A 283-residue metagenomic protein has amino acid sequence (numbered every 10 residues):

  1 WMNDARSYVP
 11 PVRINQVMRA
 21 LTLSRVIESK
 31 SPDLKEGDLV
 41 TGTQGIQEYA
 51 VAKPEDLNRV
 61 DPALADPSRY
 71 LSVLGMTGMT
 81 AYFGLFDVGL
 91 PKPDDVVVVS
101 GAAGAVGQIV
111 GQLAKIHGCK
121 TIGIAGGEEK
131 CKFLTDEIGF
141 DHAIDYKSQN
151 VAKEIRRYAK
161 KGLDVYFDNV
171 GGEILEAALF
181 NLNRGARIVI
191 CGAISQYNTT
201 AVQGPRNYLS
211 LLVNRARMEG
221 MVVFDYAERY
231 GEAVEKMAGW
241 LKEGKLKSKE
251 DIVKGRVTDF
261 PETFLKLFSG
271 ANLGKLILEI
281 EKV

Functional and structural regions predicted by a protein language model:
M2-I46: Glycine-rich beta-strand-centered segment in the early N-terminal region that forms part of a ligand/cofactor-binding
D33-L34, P91, L182: Short, well-ordered loop/turn sites that connect or cap secondary structure elements
G37, D61, D94, F140 (+1 more regions): Local beta-strand N-terminus motif with an aromatic residue
V40-T41, V98, V189: Hydrophobic beta-strand signal
T43-D56, R229: A structural motif shared across PLP-dependent enzymes of the aminotransferase-like
L71-Q149: Mid-domain Rossmann-like dinucleotide-binding core that forms the NAD(H)/NADP(H) cofactor-binding site
K132, E137-I138, H142-E219: Glycine-rich cofactor phosphate-binding loops and adjacent beta1-alpha1 units of small-molecule cofactor enzyme domains
A227-V283: C-terminal hydrophobic helical "lid"/dimerization subdomain of Rossmann-like NAD(P)H-dependent oxidoreductases
